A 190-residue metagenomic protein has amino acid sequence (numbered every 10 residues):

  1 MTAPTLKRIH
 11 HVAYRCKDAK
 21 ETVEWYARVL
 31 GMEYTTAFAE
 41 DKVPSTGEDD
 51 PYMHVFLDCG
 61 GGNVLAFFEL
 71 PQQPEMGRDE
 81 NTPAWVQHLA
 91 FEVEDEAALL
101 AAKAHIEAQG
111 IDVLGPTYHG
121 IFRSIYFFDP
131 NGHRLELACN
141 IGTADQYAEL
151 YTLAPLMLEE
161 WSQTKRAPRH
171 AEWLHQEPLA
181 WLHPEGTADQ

Functional and structural regions predicted by a protein language model:
M1-K17: Short, extreme N-terminal leader segments that mark the start of a protein/domain
I9-H10, L57, A84-L89: Eukaryotic phosphotyrosine signaling hubs
H10, Y52, I121-R123: Short loop/turn microsegments at loop-to-beta-strand junctions
R15-V64: Core segments of cupin and vicinal oxygen chelate
D18-E21, Q72-P74, T82-A84, H88-R134 (+2 more regions): Vicinal oxygen chelate
D41-S45, Q72-R78: A short, acidic/glycine-rich surface segment
V64-F67, L137: Short glycine-/small-residue motifs
